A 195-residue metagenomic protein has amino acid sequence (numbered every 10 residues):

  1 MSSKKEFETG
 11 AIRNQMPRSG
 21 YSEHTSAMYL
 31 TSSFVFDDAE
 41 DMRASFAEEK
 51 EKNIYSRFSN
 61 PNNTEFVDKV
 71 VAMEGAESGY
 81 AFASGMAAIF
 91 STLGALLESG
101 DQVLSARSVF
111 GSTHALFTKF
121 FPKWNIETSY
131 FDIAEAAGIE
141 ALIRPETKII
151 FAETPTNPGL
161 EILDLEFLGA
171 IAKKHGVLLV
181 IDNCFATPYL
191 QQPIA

Functional and structural regions predicted by a protein language model:
M1-N60, D68: N-terminal "arm"/small-domain region of PLP-dependent enzymes with the aminotransferase-like
S2, R13-P17, S78-A195: Conserved PLP-enzyme active-site core in the AAT-like
K5, E23, S59-N63, F110 (+2 more regions): Generic structural signal for well-ordered, non-membrane alpha-helical segments in soluble metabolic enzymes
E23-H24, G75, W124: Short, basic and Ser/Thr-rich N-terminal targeting/leader segments
T25-M28, D37-D38, V67-V70, G94 (+3 more regions): A broad "ordered helical/assembly scaffold" signature
L30, R43-E48, K52-I54, M73 (+4 more regions): Generic alpha-helical propensity signal that fires on short helical segments and nearby coil/disordered stretches
D38-A87, S112-K119: Conserved N-terminal alpha-helix of the aminotransferase class I/II PLP-enzyme fold
